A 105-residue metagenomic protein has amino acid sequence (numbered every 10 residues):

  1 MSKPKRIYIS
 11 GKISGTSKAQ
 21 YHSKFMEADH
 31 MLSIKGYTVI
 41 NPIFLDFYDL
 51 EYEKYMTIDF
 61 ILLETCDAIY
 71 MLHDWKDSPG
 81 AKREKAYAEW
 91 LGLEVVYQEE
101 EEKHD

Functional and structural regions predicted by a protein language model:
M1-D105: Conserved catalytic or regulatory cores that recognize and/or transform ribose-phosphate-containing ligands
